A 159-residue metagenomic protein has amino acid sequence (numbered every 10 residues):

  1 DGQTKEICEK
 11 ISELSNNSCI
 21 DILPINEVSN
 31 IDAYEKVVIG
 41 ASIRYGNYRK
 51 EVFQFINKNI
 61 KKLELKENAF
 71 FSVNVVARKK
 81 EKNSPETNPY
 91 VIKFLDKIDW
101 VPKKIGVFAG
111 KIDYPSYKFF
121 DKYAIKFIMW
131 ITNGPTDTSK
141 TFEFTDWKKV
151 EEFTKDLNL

Functional and structural regions predicted by a protein language model:
D1-N17: N-terminal beta1-alpha1 ligand-phosphate binding loop
S12-L23, A33-K36, R44-L159: FMN-binding flavodoxin-like domain, especially the glycine-rich phosphate-binding loop
N26-E27: Short, polar loop motifs at secondary-structure junctions
I39: Redox-cofactor binding/interface segments in oxidoreductases and associated redox assembly factors
